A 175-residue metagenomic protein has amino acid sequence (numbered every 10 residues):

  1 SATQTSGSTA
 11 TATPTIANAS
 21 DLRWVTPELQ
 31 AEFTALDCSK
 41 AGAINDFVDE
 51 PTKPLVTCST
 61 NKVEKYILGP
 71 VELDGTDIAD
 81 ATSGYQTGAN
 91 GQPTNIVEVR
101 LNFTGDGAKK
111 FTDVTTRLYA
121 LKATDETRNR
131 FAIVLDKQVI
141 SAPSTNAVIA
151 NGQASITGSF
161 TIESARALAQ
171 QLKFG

Functional and structural regions predicted by a protein language model:
S1-S144: Non-transmembrane, solvent-exposed regions of membrane trafficking/translocation machinery
T94-I96, V148-Q153: Short glycine-enriched loop/turn motifs at secondary-structure junctions
L135, S141-P143, A150-G175: Extended, hydrophilic extramembrane loops/domains of integral membrane proteins
